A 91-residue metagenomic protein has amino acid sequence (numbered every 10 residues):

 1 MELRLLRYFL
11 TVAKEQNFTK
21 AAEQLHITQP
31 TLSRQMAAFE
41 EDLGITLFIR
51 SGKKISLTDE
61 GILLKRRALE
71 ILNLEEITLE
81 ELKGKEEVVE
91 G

Functional and structural regions predicted by a protein language model:
E2-L5, Q29, G61, A68: The N-cap/first-turn positions of alpha helices within or immediately adjacent to helix-turn-helix DNA-binding domains
L10-T28: Short helix-boundary/capping micro-motifs
N17-F18, M36, R50: Helix-turn-helix DNA-binding elements, focusing on the entry/boundary residues of the two helices that contact DNA
Q24-L25, M36, L43, L64: Core residues of bacterial helix-turn-helix
E40-L57: A short LG(V/I)-centered, amphipathic sequence patch enriched for acidic residue(s) preceding the LG motif
E75-K83: A short, exposed helix-loop element centered on a Lys and neighboring polar residues
G84-G91: Interdomain hinge and pocket-entrance segments immediately C-terminal to HTH DNA-binding domains
